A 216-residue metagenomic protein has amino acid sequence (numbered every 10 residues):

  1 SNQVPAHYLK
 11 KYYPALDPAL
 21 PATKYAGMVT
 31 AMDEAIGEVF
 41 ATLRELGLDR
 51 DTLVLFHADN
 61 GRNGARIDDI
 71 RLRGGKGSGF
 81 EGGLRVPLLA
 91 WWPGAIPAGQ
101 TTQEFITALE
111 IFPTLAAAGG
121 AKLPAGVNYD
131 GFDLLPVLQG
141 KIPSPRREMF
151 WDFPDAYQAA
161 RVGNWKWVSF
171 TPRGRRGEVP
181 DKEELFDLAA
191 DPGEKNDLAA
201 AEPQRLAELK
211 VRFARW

Functional and structural regions predicted by a protein language model:
S1-P18, A58, D191: A hydrophobic, helix-centered structural microdomain
S1-V4, G79, P143, R147-M149 (+1 more regions): Short, intrinsically disordered, charge-balanced linker/junction segments flanking boundaries in proteins
N2-H7, A41-A95, T107: Histidine-centered active-site microenvironments of extracellular/periplasmic hydrolases and transferases
K10-T52: A long, amphipathic alpha-helix that forms part of the scaffold/cap immediately adjacent to metal-dependent active
T23, T30-G37, I106-P113, Y129-F132 (+3 more regions): A structural signal for well-ordered alpha-helical segments within the folded catalytic domains of diverse enzymes
V29, I36-V39, L53-A58, L88-A90 (+3 more regions): Beta-strand elements within well-structured catalytic alpha/beta cores of enzymes that handle phosphate/sulfate esters
F40-L43, G47, T52, N60-G61 (+4 more regions): A generic secondary-structure signal for well-formed alpha-helical elements
G61-E81, I96-E104, L109-A189: C-terminal cap/loop subdomain of S1 sulfatases and analogous C-terminal strand-loop tails that border
